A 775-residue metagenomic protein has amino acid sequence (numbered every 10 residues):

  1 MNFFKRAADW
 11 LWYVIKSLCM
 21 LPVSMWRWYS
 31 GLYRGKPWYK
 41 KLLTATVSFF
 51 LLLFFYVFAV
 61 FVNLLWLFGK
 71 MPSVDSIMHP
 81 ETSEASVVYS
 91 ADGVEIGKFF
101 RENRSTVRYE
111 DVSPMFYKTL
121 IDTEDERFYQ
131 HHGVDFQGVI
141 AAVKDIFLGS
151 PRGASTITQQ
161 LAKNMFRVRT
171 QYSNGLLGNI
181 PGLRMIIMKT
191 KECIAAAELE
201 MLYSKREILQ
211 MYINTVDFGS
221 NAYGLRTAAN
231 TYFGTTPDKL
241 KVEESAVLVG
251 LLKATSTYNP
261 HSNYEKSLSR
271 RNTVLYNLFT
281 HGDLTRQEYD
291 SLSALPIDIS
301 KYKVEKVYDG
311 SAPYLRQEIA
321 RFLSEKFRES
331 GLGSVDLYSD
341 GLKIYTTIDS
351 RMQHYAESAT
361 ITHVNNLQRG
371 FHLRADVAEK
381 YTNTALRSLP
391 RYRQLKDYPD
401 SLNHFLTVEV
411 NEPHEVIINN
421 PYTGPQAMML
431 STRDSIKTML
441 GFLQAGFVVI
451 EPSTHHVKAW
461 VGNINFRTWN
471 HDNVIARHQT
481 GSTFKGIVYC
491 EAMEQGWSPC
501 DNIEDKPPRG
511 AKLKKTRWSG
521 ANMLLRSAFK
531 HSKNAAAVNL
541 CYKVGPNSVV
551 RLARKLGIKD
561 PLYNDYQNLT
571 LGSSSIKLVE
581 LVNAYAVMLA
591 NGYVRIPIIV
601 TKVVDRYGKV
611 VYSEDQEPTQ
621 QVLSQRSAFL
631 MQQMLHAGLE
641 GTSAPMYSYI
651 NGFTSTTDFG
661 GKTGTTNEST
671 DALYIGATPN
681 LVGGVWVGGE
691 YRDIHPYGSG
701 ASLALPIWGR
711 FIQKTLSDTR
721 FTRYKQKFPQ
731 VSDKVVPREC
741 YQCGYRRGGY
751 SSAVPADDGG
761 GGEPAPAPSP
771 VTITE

Functional and structural regions predicted by a protein language model:
M1-Y89, R127, L367: N-terminal type II signal-anchor transmembrane helix that functions as the membrane-insertion/stop-transfer segment
D9, Y13, T82-A85, Y89-S291 (+7 more regions): Peptidoglycan glycan-strand catalytic modules in the bacterial/periplasmic cell-wall system
S105-E110, I344, T438-G446, T468-I487 (+2 more regions): Short active-site loop at a secondary-structure junction that contains or immediately precedes the catalytic residue(s)
L120-I121, L278, A356, T454-H455 (+6 more regions): Active-site SXXK
Y129-V139, Y223-L225, T285-D290, M493-A511 (+2 more regions): Short, well-structured active-site flanking segments
F147-S173, D238, Y302-G310, Y314 (+3 more regions): Conserved catalytic neighborhood of penicillin-recognizing serine enzymes
T285-F405: Non-catalytic structural connector segments
T346, S350-N366, S388-E451, H456 (+5 more regions): A penicillin-recognizing enzyme superfamily signal
